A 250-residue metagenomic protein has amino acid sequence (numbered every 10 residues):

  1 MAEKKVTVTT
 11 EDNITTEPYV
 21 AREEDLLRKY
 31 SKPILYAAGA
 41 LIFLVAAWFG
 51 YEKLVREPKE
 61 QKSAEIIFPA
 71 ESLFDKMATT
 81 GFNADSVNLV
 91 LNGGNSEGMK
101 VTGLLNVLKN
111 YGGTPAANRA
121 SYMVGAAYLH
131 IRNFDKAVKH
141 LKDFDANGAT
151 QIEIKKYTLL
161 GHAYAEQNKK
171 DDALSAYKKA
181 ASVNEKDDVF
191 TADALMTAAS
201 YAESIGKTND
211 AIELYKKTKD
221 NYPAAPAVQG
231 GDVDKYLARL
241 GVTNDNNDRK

Functional and structural regions predicted by a protein language model:
A2-A40: N-terminal positive-inside, membrane-proximal cytosolic segments immediately preceding the first
E57, N110-A117, I131, A146-I154 (+2 more regions): Short solvent-exposed coil/turn linkers within tandem alpha-helical repeat scaffolds
G103-L159: Structured, soluble extracytoplasmic/luminal domains of envelope-associated proteins
